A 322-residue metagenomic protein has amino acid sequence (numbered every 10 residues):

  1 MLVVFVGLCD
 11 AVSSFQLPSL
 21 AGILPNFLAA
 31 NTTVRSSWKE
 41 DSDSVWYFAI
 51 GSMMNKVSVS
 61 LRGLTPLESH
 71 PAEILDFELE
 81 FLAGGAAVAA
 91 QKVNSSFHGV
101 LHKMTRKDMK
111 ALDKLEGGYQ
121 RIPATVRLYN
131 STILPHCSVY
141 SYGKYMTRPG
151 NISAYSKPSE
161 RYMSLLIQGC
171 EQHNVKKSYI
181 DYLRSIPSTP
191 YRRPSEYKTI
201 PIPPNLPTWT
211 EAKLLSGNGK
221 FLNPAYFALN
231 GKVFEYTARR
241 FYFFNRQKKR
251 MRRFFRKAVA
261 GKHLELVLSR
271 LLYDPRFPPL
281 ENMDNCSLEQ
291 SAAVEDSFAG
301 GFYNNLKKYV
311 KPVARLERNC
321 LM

Functional and structural regions predicted by a protein language model:
M1-A11: Cleavable N-terminal signal peptides of Sec/SRP-targeted secreted and luminal proteins
G7, F15, S44, S69 (+3 more regions): Exposed boundary/loop context
F15-T208, L288, V294-A299, Y303-L306 (+1 more regions): A glycine-rich, hydrophobic/aromatic-adjacent loop/helix-cap motif
T105, I186-M322: Histidine-anchored, small-residue-rich loop motif
